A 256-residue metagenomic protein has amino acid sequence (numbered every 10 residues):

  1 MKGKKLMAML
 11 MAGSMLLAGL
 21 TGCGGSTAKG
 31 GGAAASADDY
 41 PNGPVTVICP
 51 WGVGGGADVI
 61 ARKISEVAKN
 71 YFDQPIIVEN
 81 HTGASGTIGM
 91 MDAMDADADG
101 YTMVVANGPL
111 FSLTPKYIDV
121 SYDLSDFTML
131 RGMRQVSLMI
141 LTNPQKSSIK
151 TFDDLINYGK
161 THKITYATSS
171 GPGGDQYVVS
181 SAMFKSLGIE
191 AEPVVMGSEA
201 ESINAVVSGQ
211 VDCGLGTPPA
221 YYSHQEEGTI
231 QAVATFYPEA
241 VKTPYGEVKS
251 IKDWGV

Functional and structural regions predicted by a protein language model:
M1-T46: Short, low-complexity disordered leader/linker segments with a strong preference for bacterial N-terminal type II
G24-G25, M129, P193, A232: Conserved beta-strand scaffold positions in the cores of enzyme catalytic domains, especially in NTP/NDP-utilizing
K29-D126, P172, L187-L215, A220-H224: N-terminal (or domain-start) structured segment
D58-R62, G174-Y177, S181, V248: Short, surface-exposed alpha-helical segments at coil->helix boundaries
D95-G100, P115-E201: Hinge/capping helix and adjacent helix->loop/strand transition within the periplasmic-binding protein
V104-V105, Y166-T168, A234-T235: Short beta-strand segments
G108-P109, Q135, Q145, P219 (+1 more regions): Solvent-exposed coil/turn segments that connect beta secondary-structure elements in extracytoplasmic/periplasmic
S223-V256: C-terminal lobe and pocket-closing loops of periplasmic/extracytoplasmic Venus-flytrap solute-binding proteins
